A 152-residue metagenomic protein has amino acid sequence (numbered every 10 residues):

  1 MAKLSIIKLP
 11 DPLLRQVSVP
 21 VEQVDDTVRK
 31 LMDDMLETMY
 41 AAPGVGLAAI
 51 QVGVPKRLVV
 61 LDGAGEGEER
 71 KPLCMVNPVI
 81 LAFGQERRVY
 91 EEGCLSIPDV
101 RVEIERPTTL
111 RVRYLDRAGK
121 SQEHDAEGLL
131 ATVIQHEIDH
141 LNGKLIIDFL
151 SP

Functional and structural regions predicted by a protein language model:
M1-P152: Positively charged
